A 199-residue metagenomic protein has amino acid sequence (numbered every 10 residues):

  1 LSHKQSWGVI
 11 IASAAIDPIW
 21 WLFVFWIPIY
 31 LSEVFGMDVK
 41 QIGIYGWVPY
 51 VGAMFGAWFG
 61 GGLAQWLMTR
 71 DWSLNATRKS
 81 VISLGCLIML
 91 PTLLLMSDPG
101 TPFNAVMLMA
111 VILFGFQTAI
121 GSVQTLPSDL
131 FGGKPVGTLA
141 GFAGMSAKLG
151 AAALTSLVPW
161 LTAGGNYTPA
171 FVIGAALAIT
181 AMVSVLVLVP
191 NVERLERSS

Functional and structural regions predicted by a protein language model:
H3-G60, F116-Q124, L154-T155: Extracytoplasmic gate region of multi-pass secondary transporters
A14, W47, V51, A110 (+2 more regions): Transmembrane alpha-helical cores of Major Facilitator Superfamily
L31-S32, L63-A64, M68, V158-G165: Interfacial helix-cap and linker-helix signal at transmembrane-aqueous boundaries of multi-pass secondary transporters
D38-Q41, T77-S80, W160-L177: A membrane-interface helix-boundary motif in multi-pass transporters
A57, S128-G164: A late C-terminal transmembrane helix in Major Facilitator Superfamily
N75-V123: C-terminal transmembrane helical hairpin of 12-TM major facilitator-type secondary transporters
L90-S97, A175-S199: Multi-pass alpha-helical transporter architecture, strongest for 12-TM Major Facilitator/SLC carriers used
